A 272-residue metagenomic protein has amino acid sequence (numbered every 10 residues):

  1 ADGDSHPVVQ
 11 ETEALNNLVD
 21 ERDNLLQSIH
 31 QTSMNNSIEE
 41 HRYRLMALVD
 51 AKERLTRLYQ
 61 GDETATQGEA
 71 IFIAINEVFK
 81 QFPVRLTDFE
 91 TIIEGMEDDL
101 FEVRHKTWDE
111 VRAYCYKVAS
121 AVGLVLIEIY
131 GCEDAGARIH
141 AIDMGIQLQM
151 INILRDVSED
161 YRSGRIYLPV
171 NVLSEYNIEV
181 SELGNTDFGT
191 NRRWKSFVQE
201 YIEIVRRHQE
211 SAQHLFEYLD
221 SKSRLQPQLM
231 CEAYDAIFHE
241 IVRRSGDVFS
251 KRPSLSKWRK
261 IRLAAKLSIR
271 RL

Functional and structural regions predicted by a protein language model:
D2-Q147, L154, S158-L272: Catalytic cores of Mg2+-dependent Asp-rich isoprenoid enzymes
